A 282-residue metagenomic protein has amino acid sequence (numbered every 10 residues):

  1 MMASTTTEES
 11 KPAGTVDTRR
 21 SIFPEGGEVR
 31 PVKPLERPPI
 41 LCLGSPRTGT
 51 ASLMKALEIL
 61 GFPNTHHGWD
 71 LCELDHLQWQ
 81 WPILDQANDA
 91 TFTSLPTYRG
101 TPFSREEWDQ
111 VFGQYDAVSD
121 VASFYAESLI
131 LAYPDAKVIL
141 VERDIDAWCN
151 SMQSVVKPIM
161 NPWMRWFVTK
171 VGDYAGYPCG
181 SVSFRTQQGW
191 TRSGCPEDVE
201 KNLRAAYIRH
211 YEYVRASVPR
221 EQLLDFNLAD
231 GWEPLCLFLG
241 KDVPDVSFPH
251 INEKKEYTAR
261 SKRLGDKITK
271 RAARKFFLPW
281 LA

Functional and structural regions predicted by a protein language model:
A3-F103: PAPS-dependent sulfotransferase catalytic core
C42-S45, G68, V118-A122, E142-R143 (+1 more regions): Short His-Asn-centered micro-motif
T50-A51, S123-L129, W148-C149, G231-L235: Short, well-ordered alpha-helical microsegments
F62, E127-V199, K241: PAPS-dependent sulfotransferase catalytic domain
L74-H76, L140-N150, E212-A273: The conserved 3'-phosphoadenosine-5'-phosphosulfate
Y98, P102-Q110, F124, M164-D225: PAPS-dependent sulfotransferase catalytic domain
D109-Y133, L140-V141: Glycine-rich phosphate-binding loop used to anchor ATP phosphates in small-molecule kinases, encompassing both
A273-A282: Alpha-helical bilayer-embedded segments of polytopic membrane proteins, i.e., transmembrane/intramembrane helices
